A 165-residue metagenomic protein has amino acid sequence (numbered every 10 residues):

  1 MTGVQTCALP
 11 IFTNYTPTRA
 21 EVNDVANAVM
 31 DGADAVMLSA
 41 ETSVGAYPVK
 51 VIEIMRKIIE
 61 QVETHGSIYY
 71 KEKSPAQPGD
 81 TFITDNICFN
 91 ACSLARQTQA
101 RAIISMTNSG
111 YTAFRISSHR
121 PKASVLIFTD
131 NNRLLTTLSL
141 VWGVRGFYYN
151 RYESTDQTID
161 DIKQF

Functional and structural regions predicted by a protein language model:
T2-L9: Short, small-residue-biased leader/transition segments that mark boundaries at the very start of proteins
P10-Y15, T42-Y47, Q77-T81, S154-D156: Short, small-residue-enriched loops and turns at beta-alpha junctions that line or gate enzyme active sites
I11-A33: Flexible glycine/proline-rich, aromatic-decorated loop/lid segments
F12-P17, A40, Y47-V51, R115-S118 (+1 more regions): Short acidic, glycine/serine/threonine-rich loops at helix termini
V25-P48: Glycine-rich phosphate-binding active-site loops on the catalytic face of alpha/beta enzymes
M55-A91: Long, charged amphipathic helices and adjacent flexible linkers at domain junctions
N86-A100, D160-F165: Phosphate-interacting basic helix/loop segments used at nucleotide- and nucleic-acid interfaces
T112-F114, R120-T158: Nucleotide-binding motor/catalytic cores of P-loop/tubulin-like NTPases across gene-expression machines
